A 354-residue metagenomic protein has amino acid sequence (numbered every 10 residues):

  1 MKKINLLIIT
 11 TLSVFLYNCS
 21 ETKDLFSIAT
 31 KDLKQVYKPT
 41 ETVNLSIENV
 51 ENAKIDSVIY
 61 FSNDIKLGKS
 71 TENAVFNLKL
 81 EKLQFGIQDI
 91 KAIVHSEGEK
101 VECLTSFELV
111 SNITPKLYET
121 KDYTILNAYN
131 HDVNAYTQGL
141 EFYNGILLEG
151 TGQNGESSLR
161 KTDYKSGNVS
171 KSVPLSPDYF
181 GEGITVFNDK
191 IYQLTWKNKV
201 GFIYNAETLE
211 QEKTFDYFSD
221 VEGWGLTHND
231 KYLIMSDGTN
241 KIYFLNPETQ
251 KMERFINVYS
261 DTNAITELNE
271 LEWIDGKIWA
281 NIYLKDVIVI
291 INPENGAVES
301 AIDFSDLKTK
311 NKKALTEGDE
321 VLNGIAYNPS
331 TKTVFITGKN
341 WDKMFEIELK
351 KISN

Functional and structural regions predicted by a protein language model:
F15-N18: C-terminal motif of bacterial Sec signal peptides marking the signal peptidase cleavage site
S20-K23: Bacterial signal peptide processing site
N112-N134, Y164-S170: A short helix->beta-strand "capping" segment at the edge of beta-propeller domains
T124-N130, N168-P174, E210-D216, R254-N263 (+2 more regions): A short beta-strand motif characteristic of beta-propeller blades
L126-S158, S172-T185, G338-D342: Beta-strand-rich domains and repeat architectures in extracellular enzymes and scaffolds, especially beta-propellers
V133-N144, P177-N188, F218-D230, T262-I274 (+1 more regions): Beta-rich, blade/repeat-based domains predominating in secreted/periplasmic proteins but also intracellular
E149-Q153, Q193-N198, M235-T239, A280-L284 (+1 more regions): Conserved beta-strand positions in repeat-built beta-propeller and related beta-rich domains
T162-G167, N205-L209, P247-Q250, N292-G296 (+1 more regions): Short loop/turn segments that connect beta-strands within beta-propeller blades
